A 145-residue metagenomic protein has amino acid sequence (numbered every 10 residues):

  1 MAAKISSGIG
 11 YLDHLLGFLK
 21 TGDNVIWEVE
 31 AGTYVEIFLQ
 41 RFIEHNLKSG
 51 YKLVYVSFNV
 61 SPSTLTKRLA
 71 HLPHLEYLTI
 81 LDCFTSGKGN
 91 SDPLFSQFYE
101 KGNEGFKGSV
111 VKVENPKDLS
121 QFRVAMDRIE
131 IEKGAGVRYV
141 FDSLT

Functional and structural regions predicted by a protein language model:
K4-K67: Glycine-rich P-loop/Walker A and Walker A-like loops and their local beta1-loop-alpha1 context in P-loop NTPases
K52, Y77, A135-R138: Loop/turn-to-beta-strand initiation segments
V54-S57, L81-C83, Q97: Short internal beta-strands
F58-V60, C83-T85, S143-T145: Short, ordered loop/turn segments at secondary-structure junctions
T66-H74: Hydrophobic/aromatic-rich structural module bridging two neighboring secondary-structure elements via a short loop
P73-D82: A short helix-to-beta-strand connector/capping loop
G87-T145: Phosphate-binding/switch loop-helix module in NTP-utilizing enzymes
